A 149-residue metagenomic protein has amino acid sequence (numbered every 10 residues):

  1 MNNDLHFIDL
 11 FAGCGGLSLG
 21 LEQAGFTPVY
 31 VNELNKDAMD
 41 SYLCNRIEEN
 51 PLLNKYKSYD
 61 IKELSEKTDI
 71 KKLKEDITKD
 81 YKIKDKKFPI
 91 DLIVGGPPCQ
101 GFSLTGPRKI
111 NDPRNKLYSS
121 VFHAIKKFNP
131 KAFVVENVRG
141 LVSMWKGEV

Functional and structural regions predicted by a protein language model:
M1-V149: Conserved active-site and SAM-binding loop architecture of S-adenosyl-L-methionine-dependent nucleic-acid
